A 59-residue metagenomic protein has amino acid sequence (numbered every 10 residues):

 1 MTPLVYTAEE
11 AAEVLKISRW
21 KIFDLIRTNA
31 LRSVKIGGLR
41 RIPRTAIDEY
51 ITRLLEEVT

Functional and structural regions predicted by a protein language model:
M1-K21, R53: Polyanion-binding surface elements
A8, R41-I42: Short amphipathic alpha-helical segments
E13, L31, L55-E57: Extended rod-forming repeat segments used as scaffolds/tethers
L15-R41: Major-groove DNA-recognition helix of helix-turn-helix-type DNA-binding domains
T45-T59: A short, Lys/Arg-enriched interface patch at domain edges and termini
